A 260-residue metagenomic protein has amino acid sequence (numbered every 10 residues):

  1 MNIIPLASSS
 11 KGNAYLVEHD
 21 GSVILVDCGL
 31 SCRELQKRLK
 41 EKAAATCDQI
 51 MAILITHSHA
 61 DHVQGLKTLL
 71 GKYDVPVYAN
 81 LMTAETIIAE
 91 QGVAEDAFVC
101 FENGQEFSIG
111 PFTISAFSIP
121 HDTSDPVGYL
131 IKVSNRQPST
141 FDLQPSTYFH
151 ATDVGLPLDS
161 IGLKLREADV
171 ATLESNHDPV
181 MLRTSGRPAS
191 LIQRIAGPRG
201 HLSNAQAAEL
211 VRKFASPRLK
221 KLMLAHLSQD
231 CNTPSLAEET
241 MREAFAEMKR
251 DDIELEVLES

Functional and structural regions predicted by a protein language model:
M1-K42, V127-T152, V170: Conserved beta-strand hairpin/beta-sheet module of binuclear metal-dependent hydrolase folds, prominently
V26-G29, I50-S58, Y78-L81, F149-T152 (+3 more regions): Active-site neighborhood of phospho(di)ester-bond hydrolases with catalytic His/Asp-centered motifs
R33-A79: Active-site metal-binding motif and surrounding structural segment of the metallo-beta-lactamase
K42-T46, G92-A94, S139, A215-P217 (+1 more regions): Short helix-capping segments at alpha-helix termini
H59-V63, A84-T86, T123-S124, L156-D159 (+2 more regions): Active-site environment of divalent metal-dependent phosphoester hydrolases
Q64-Y73, I88-A89, N232-E239: Metal-dependent catalytic neighborhoods of phosphoester/phosphodiester hydrolases
L81-R136, D142-P145: Metallo-beta-lactamase
L158-E259: Cap/insert and terminal regions of metallo-dependent hydrolase folds
